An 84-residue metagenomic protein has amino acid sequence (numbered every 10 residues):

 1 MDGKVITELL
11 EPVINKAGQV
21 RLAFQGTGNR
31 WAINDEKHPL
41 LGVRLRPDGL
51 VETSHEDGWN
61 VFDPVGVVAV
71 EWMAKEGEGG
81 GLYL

Functional and structural regions predicted by a protein language model:
M1-P39: Anionic N-terminal interaction surfaces
K4, Q19, L50, G66-A69: Detector for intrinsically disordered, low-structure N-terminal pre-sequences
L22, I33, V51-T53, V61-D63: Short linear proline/tyrosine/threonine-rich motifs used for host-factor recruitment and membrane trafficking/assembly
Q25-T27, D48, H55-D57: Acidic/polar residues in short coil/turn loops that connect beta-strands within repeat-based beta-sheet scaffolds
E36-V43, W59-G77: Structured surface patches comprising rigid loops and adjacent beta-strands/short helices at the edges of well-ordered
G42-E52: Conserved beta-hairpin
D48-L50, E76-G79: A generic structural signal for beta-strand entry/edge sites
G81-L84: Short acidic DE-rich linear segments
